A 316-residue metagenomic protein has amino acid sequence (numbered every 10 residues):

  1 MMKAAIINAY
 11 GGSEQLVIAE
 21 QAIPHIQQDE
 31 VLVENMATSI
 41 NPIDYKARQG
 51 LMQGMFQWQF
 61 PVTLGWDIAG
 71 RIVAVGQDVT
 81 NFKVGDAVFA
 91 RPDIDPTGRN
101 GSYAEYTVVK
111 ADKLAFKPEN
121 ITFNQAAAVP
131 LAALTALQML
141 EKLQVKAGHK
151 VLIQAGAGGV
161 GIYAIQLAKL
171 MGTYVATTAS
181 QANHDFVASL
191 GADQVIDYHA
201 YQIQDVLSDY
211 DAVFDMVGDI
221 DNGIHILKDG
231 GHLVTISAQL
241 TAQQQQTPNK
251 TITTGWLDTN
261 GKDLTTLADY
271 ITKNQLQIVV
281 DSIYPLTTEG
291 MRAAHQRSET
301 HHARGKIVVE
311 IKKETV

Functional and structural regions predicted by a protein language model:
P24-I40, M52-D95: Glycine-rich beta-strand-centered segment in the early N-terminal region that forms part of a ligand/cofactor-binding
G76-D78, T97, T177-F186, G218-D221: Short glycine/proline-centered loop/turn elements that form peptide/ligand docking sites
R91-A155: NAD(P)H dinucleotide-binding glycine-rich loop of Rossmann-like/cofactor-binding domains, especially the beta1-alpha1
A127-D197: Mid-domain Rossmann-like dinucleotide-binding core that forms the NAD(H)/NADP(H) cofactor-binding site
L190-T253: Glycine-rich cofactor phosphate-binding loops and adjacent beta1-alpha1 units of small-molecule cofactor enzyme domains
L264-V316: C-terminal hydrophobic helical "lid"/dimerization subdomain of Rossmann-like NAD(P)H-dependent oxidoreductases
